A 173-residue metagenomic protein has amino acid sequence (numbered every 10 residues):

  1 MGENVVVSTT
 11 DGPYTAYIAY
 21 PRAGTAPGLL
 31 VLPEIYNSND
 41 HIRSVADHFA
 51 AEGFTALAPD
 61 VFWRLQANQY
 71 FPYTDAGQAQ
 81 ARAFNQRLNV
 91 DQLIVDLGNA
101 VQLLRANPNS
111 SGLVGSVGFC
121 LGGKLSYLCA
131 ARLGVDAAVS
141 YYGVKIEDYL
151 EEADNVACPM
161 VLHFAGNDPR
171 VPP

Functional and structural regions predicted by a protein language model:
M1-P173: N-terminal cap/leader regions of alpha/beta-hydrolase-fold enzymes, predominantly small-molecule hydrolases
